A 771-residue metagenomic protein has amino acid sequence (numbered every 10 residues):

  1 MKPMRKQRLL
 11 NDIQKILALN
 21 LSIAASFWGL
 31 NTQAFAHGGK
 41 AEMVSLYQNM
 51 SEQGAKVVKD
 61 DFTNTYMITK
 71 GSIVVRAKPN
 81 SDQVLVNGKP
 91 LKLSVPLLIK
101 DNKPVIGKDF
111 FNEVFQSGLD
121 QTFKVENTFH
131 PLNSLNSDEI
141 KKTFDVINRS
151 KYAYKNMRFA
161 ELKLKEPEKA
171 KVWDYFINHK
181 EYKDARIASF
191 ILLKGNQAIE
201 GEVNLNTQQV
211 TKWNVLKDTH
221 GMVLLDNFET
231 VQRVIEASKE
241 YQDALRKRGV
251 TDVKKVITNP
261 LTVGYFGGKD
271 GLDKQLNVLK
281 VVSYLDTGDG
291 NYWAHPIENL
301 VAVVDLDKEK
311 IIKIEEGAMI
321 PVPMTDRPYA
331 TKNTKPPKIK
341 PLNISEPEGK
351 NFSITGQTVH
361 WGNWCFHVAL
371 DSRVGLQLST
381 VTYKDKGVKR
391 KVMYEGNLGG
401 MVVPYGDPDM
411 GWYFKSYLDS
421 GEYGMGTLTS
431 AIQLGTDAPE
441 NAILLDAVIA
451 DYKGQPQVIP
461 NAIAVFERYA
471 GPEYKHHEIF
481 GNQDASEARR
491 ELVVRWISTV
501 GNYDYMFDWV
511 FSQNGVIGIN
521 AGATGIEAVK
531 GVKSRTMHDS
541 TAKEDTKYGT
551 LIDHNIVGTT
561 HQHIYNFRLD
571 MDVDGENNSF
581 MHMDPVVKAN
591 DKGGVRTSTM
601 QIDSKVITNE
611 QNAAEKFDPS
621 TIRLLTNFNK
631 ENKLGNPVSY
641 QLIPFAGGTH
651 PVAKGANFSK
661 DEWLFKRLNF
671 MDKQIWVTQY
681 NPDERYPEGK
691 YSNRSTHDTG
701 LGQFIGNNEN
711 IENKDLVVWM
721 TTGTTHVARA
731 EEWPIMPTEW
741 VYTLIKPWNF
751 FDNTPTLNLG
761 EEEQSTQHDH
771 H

Functional and structural regions predicted by a protein language model:
M1-D12: N-terminal secretory signal peptides that target proteins for export/translocation
N11, N20, W28-T128: Primary recognition of N-terminal secretory signal peptides and signal-anchoring hydrophobic helices
E52-N87, Y152-A188: N-terminal, post-signal-peptide region of Sec/Tat-exported proteins
K56-T63, V75-L85, G118-E126, Y154-K155 (+4 more regions): Extended intrinsically disordered, low-complexity coil regions enriched in Ser, Thr, Gly, Ala and often Pro
P131-F176, L224-G268: Short, non-transmembrane alpha-helical segments in secretory-pathway proteins
Y154-N206, D252-L306, G362, V494: Exposed beta-strand-loop-beta-strand "reactive/processing" segments of non-cytosolic proteins
L205-V223, R246-R248, D286-L376, T380-N514 (+2 more regions): Extended effector regions of multi-domain proteins
